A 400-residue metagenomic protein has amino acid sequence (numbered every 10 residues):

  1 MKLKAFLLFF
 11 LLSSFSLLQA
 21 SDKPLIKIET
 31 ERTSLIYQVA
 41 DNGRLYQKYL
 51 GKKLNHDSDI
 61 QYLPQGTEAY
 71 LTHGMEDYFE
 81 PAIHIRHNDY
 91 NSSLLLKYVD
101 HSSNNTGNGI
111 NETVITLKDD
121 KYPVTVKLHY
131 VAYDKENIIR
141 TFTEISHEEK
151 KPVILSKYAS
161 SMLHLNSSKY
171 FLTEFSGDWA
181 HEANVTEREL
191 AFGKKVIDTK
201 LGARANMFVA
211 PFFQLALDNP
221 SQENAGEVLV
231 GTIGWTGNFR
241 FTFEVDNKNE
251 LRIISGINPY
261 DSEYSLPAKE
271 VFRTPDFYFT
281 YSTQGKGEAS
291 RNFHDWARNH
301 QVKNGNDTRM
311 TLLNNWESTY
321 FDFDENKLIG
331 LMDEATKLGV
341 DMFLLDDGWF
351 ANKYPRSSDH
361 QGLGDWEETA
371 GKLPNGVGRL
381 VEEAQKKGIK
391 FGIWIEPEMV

Functional and structural regions predicted by a protein language model:
M1-K23: Bacterial Sec-dependent N-terminal signal peptides
A20-L25, N247-P267: Short acidic, Pro/Gly- and aromatic-enriched capping/linker segments at domain boundaries
D22-I36, R44-E244, Y260: Polysaccharide-binding surfaces and accessory modules of carbohydrate-active proteins
R32, N91-Y98, Y264-T283: Short Pro-Gly-centered flexible turn/kink motifs
A40, E148, Y158-S160, G348-F350 (+1 more regions): An acidic- and aromatic-residue-enriched active-site/binding cleft used to recognize and process polar
Y70-V99, D218-T242, Y281-V302, D341-D347 (+1 more regions): Glycine-rich, aromatic-flanked loop segments that form ligand/cofactor-binding clefts across common enzyme folds
L266-P267, W296-R309: N-terminal amphipathic alpha-helix/helix-capping segment at the start of soluble metabolic enzymes
N304-V400: Aromatic-lined carbohydrate-binding/catalytic grooves of carbohydrate-active enzymes
